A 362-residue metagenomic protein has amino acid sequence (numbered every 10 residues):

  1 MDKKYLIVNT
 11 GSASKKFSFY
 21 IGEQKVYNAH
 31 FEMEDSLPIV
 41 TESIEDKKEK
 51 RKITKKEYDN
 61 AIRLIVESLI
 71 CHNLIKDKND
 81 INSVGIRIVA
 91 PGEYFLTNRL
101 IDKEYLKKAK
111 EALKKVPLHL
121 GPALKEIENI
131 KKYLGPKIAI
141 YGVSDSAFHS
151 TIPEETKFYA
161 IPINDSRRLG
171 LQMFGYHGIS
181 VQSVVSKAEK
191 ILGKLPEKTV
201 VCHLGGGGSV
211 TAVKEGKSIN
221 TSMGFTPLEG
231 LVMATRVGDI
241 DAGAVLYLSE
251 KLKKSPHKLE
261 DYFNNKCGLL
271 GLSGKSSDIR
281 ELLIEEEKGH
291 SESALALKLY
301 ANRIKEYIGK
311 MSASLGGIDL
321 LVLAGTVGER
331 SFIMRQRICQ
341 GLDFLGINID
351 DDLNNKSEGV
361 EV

Functional and structural regions predicted by a protein language model:
D2-V40, K198-S218: Gly/Thr-rich phosphate-binding beta-strand-loop-beta motif of the actin/hexokinase/Hsp70
N28-I75, L100-K115, H119: N-terminal phosphate-binding loop and adjacent alpha-helix
E67-N82, A188-K194, I308-D319: Phosphate/pyrophosphate-binding loops at sites that engage ATP/ADP/AMP, CoA/4′-phosphopantetheine, polyphosphate
L69-H119, A139-Y141, A147-F158: Short beta-strand-loop/turn "lid" adjacent to the catalytic site in phosphate-handling enzymes
I86, L118-G121, A139-S144, S150 (+5 more regions): General beta-strand structural signal in soluble alpha/beta enzymes
T151-S249: Glycine-rich phosphate-binding loop of actin/hexokinase-like ATP-binding domains
D261, G268-L272, I279-L315: Adenine-nucleotide phosphate-binding core of ATP-dependent small-molecule kinases
D319-G341: Glycine-rich phosphate-binding loops at beta-strand->alpha-helix junctions
